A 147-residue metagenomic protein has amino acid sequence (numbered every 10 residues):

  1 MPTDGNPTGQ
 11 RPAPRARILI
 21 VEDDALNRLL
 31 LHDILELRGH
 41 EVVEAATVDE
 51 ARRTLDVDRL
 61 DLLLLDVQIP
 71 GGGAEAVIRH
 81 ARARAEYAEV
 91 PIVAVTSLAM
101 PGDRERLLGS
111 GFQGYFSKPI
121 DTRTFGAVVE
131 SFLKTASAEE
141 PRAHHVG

Functional and structural regions predicted by a protein language model:
E22: Conserved acidic carboxylate
L29-L37: Charged docking surfaces used in two-component/phosphorelay signaling
G39-V48, T54: Short hydrophobic/Thr-rich beta-strand motif most characteristic of the beta2 strand and flanking loop of CheY-like
R53, E75-A88: Short amphipathic alpha-helix used as the core "switch/output" element in two-component signaling
D58-L64, I69: Active-site beta3 strand of CheY-like receiver
P70, A88, M100: The feature encodes the CheY-like receiver
I120-V129: C-terminal output helix
